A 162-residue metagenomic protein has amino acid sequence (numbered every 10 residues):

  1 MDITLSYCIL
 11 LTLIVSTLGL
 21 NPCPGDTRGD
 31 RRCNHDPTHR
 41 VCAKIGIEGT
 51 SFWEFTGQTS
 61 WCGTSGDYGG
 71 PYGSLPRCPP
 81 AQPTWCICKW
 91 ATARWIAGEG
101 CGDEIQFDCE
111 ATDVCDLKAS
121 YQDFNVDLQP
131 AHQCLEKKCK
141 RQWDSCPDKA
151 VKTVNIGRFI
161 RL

Functional and structural regions predicted by a protein language model:
I3-G19: Cleavable N-terminal signal peptides of Sec/SRP-targeted secreted and luminal proteins
S16-F52: Extended boundary segments
G63-R77: Short alpha-helix capping/helix-loop boundary micro-motifs
T92-D108: Short, Lys/Arg- and Gly-enriched loop/turn segments at beta-strand edges
T112-L162: Glycine- and charge-enriched low-complexity intrinsically disordered segments
